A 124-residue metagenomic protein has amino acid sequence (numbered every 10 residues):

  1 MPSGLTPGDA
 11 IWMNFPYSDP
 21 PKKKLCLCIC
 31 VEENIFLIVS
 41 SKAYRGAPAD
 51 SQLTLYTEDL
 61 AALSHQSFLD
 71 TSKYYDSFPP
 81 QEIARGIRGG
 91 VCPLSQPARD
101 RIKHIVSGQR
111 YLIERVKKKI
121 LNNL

Functional and structural regions predicted by a protein language model:
F15, D19-A61: Compact nucleic-acid interaction/catalytic patches
D59-L124: C-terminal terminal-subdomain/extension
